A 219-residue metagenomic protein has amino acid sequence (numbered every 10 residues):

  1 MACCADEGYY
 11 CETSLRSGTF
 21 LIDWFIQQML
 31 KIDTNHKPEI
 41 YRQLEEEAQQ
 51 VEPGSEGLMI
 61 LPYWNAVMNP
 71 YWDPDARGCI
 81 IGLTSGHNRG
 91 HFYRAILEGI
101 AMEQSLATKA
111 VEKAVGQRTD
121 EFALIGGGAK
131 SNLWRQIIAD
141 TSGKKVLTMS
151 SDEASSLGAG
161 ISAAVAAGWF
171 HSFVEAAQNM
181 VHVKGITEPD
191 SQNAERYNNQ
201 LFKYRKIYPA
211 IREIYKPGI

Functional and structural regions predicted by a protein language model:
M1-I125, A129-I219: Active-site core segments that coordinate phosphate-bearing ligands/cofactors across diverse enzyme families
